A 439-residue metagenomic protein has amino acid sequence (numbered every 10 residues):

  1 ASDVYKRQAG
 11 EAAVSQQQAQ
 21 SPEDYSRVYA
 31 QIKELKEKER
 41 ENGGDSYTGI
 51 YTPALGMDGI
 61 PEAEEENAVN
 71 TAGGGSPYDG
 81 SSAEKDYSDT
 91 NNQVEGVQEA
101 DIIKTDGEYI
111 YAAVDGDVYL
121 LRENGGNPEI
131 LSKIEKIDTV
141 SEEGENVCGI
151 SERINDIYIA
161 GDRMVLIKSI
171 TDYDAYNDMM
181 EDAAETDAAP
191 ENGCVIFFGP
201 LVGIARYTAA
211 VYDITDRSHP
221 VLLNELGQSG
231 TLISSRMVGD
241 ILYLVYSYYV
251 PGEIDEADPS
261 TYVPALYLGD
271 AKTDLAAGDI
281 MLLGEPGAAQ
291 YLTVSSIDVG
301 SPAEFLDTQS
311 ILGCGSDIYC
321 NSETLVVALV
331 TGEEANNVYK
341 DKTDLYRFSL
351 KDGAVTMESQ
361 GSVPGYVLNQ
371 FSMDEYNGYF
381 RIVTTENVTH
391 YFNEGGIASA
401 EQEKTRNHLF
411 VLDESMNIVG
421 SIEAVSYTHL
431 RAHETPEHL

Functional and structural regions predicted by a protein language model:
A1-Q8, T428-E437: Conserved small/polar residues in nucleotide/adenosyl-binding loops
S82-D117, C314: Beta-strand-rich domains and repeat architectures in extracellular enzymes and scaffolds, especially beta-propellers
A112-I137, K340: Beta-propeller domains
E129-G161, P364-G365: Blade-loop segments of beta-propeller domains
I154-A175, G199-A257: Hydrophobic or amphipathic alpha-helical targeting/insertion segments
I170-L201, Y249-P286, V330-Y339, T385-E403: Short, conserved, GDST-rich strand-edge loop motifs in beta-rich repeat architectures
I204-T215, G284, A289-V299, D341-K351 (+1 more regions): Beta-propeller blade signature
E304-R431, L439: Beta-propeller domains
